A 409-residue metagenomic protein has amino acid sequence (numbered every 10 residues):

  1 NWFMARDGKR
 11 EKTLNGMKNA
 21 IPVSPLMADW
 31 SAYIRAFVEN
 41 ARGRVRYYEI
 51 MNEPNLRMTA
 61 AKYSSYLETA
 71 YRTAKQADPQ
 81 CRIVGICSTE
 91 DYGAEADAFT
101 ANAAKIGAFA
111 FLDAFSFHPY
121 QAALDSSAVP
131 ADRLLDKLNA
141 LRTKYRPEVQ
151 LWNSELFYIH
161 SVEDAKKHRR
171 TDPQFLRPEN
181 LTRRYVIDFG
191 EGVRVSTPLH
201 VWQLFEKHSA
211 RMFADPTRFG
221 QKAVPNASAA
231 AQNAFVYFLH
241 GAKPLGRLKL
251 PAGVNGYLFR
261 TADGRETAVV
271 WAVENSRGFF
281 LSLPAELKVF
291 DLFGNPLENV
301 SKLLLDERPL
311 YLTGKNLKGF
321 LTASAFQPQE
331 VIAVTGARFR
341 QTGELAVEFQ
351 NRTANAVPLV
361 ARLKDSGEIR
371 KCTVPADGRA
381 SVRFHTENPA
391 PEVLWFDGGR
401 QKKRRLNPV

Functional and structural regions predicted by a protein language model:
N1-A122: Substrate-binding cleft and catalytic face of glycoside hydrolase catalytic domains, especially the flexible beta-alpha
T69-D97, N139, K144-S161, V193-F205: Aromatic-lined carbohydrate-recognition surfaces of secreted/lumenal glycan-active proteins
A110, A114, P119-Q150, I159-V186: Substrate-binding surface in catalytic domains of secreted glycosidases
F157-N233, Y237, L248-A252: Aromatic/acidic polysaccharide-binding cleft in carbohydrate-active enzymes
K249-A285, L292, A333-V360: Carbohydrate-binding surface patches
E298-A333, P389-P391: C-terminal beta-strand-rich structural cap/linker in extracellular carbohydrate-active enzymes
L305, K364-P389: Intrinsically disordered, low-complexity Pro/Gly/Ser/Thr-rich segments with frequent PxxP/GP/PP motifs and embedded
F320-V334, C372, R400-V409: Edge beta-strands of extracellular beta-sandwich domains
